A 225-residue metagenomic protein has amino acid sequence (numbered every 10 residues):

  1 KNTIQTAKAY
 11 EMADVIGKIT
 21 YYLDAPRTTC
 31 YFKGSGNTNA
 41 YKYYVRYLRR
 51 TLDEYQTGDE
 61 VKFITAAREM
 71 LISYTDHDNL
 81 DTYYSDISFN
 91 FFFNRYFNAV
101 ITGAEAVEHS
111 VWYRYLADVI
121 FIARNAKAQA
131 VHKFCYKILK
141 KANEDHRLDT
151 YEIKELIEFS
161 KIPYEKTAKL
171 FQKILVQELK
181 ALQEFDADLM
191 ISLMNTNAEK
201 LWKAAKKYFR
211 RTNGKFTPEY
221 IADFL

Functional and structural regions predicted by a protein language model:
T3-T217, A222-L225: Alpha-solenoid helical repeat scaffolds
